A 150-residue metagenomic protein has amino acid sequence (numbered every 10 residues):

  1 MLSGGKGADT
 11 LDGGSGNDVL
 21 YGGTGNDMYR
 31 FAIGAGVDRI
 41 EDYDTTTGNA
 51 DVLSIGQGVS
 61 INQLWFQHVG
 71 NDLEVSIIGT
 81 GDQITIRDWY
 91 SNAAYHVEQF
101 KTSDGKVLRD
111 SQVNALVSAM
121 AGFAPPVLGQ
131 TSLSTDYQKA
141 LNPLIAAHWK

Functional and structural regions predicted by a protein language model:
M1-V69, T80-H96: Acidic, glycine-rich calcium-binding repeat modules characteristic of RTX/beta-roll and related beta-solenoid repeat
S76-K150: Low-complexity acidic/polar repeat-biased segments
